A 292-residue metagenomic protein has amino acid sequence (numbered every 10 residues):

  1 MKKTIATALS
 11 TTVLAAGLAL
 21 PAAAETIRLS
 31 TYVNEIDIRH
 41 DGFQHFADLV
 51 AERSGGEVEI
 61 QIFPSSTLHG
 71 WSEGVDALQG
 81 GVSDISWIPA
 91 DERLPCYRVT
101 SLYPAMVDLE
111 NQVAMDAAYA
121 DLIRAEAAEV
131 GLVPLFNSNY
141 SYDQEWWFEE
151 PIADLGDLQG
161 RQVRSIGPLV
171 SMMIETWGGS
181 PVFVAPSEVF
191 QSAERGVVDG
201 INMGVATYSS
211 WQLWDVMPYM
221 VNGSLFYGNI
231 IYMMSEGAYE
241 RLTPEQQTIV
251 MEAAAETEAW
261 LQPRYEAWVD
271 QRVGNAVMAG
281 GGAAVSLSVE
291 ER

Functional and structural regions predicted by a protein language model:
M1-T4: Positively charged n-region of N-terminal signal peptides that target proteins for export
T7-S10, E25-E110, L122-R292: N-terminal secretory/targeting leader peptides
L9-L14, L18: Hydrophobic helical h-region of N-terminal Sec-dependent signal peptides in bacterial secretory/periplasmic proteins
L18-A24: Sec/Tat signal peptide C-region and signal peptidase I cleavage site
